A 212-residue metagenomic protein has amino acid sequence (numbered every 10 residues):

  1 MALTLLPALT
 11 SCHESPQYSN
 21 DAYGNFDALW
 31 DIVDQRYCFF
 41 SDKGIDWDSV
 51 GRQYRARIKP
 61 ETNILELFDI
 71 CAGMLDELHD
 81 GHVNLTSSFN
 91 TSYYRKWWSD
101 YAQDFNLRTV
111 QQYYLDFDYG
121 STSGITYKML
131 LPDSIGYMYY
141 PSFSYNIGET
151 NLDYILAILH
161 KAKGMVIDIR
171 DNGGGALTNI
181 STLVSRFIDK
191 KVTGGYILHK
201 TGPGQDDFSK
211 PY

Functional and structural regions predicted by a protein language model:
M1-S11: Sec-dependent bacterial lipoprotein signal peptides
S11-Y212: Flexible, low-complexity junctional segments that flank or bridge functional domains
